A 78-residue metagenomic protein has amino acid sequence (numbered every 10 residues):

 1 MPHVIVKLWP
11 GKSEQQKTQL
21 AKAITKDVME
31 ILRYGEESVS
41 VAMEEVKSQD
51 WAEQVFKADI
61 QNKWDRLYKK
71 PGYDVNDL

Functional and structural regions predicted by a protein language model:
P2-L78: A domain-level signal for the structural core that forms small-molecule/cofactor-binding pockets and catalytic centers
